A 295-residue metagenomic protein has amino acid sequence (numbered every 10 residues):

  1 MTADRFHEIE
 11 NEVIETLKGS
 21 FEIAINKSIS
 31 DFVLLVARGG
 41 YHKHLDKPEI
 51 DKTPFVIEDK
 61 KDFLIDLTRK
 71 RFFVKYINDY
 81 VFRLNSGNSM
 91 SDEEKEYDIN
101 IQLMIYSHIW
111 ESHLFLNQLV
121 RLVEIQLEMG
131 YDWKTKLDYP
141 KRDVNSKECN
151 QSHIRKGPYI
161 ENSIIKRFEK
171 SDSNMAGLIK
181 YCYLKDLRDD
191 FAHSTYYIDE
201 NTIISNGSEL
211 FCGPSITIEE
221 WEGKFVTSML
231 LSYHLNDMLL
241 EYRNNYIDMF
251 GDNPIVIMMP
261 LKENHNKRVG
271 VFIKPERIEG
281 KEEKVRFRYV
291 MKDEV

Functional and structural regions predicted by a protein language model:
M1-I179, F211-V295: Amphipathic alpha-helical interface segments
A176-S205: Histidine-centered, metal-coordinating catalytic motifs and their short helical/loop contexts
N201-S215: C-terminal/domain-terminus segments
